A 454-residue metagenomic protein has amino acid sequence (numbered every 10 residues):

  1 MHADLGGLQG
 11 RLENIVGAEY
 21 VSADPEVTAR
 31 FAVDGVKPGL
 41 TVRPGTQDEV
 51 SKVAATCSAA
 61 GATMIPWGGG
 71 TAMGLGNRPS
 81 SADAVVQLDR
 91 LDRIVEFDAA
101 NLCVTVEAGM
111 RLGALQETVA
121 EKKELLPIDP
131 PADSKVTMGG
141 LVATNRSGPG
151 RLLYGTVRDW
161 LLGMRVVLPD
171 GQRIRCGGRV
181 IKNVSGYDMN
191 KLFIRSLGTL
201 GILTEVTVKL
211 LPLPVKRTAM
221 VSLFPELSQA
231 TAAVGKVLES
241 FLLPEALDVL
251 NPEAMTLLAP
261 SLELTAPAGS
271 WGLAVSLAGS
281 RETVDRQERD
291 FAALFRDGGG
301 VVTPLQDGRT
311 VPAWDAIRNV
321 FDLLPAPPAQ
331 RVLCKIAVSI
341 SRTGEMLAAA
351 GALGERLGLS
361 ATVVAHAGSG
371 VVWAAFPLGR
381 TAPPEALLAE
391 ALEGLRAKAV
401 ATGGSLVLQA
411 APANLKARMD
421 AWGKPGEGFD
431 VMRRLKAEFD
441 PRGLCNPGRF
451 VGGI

Functional and structural regions predicted by a protein language model:
M1-A3, L223-Q229, R281-E282, K335-M346: Short, surface-exposed ligand-recognition loops at beta-strand->loop->(often short) alpha-helix junctions that present
G7-R11, S228-A254, I340-G358, L387-R396: Short amphipathic alpha-helix segments
L12, F31-M64, A82-A84, L88-S134 (+5 more regions): N-terminal glycine-rich flavin-associated loop
A18-V33: N-terminal glycine-rich anion-binding loops that anchor highly charged ligand groups
F31-D34, G74-S80, A259, T265: Short glycine-biased active-site loop of nucleotidyltransferases that positions the nucleotide triphosphate and helps
G35, A143, L162-Q330: C-terminal substrate-binding/cap subdomain adjacent to the FAD-binding core in PCMH-type and related FAD-linked
V36-K37, A62, W67-G69, G76-D83 (+4 more regions): Conserved glycine-rich FAD pyrophosphate-binding loop
R43, L223, S276-A278, A337-S339 (+1 more regions): Short hydrophobic/aromatic beta-strand micro-patches that form the beta-sheet surface supporting nucleotide- or nucleic
